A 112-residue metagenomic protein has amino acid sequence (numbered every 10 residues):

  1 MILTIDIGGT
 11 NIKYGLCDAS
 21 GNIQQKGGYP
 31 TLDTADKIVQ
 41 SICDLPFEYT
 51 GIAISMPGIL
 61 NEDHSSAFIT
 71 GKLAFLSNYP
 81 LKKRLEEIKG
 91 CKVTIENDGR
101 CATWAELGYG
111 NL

Functional and structural regions predicted by a protein language model:
M1-K37, F47, S66-A67: Short glycine-rich, Thr/Ser-proximal phosphate-binding strand/loop in the N-terminal lobe of ATP-dependent enzymes
T10, P57-L60: Short glycine-rich anion-binding loops that position phosphate/pyrophosphate groups of nucleotides and phosphorylated
D36-Y49, R84-I88: A short, N-terminal amphipathic alpha-helix
G51, N61-L112: Glycine-rich phosphate-binding loop and adjoining helix at the ATP-binding site of ATP-dependent phosphoryl-transfer
